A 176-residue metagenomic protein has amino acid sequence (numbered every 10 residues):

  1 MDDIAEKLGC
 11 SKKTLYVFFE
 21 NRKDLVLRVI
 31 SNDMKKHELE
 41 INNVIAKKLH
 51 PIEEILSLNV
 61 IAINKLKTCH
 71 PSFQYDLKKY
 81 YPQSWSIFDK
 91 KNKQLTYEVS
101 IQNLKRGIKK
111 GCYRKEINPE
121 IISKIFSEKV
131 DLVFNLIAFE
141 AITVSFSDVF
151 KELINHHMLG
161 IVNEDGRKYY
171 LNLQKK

Functional and structural regions predicted by a protein language model:
M1-D24, R28: Helix-turn-helix
R28, I41-S72, S123-F126: Hydrophobic alpha-helical connector segments
I30-E38: Short, basic, alpha-helical segments at the C-terminal edge of helix-turn-helix-like DNA-binding modules
K36, K65-C69, G107, V133 (+1 more regions): A short secondary-structure junction motif
V44, F73-L77, I137-E140: Secondary-structure edge/capping motif, primarily at the C-terminal ends of alpha-helices and the immediately following
E53, K91, K109-I125, T143-E152: All-alpha amphipathic helical-bundle segments outside canonical DNA-binding/catalytic cores that form hydrophobic
K67-I101, I108-C112, E120-I121: Short secondary-structure transition hinges
Q102-R106, K110, F139-K176: C-terminal peripheral helix-coil segments that are non-catalytic and often amphipathic
